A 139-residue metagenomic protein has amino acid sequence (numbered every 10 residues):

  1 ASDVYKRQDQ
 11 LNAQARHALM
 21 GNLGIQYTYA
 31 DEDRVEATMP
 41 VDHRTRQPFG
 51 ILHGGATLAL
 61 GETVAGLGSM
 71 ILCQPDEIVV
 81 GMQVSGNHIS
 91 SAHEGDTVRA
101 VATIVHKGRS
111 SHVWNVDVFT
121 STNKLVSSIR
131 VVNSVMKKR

Functional and structural regions predicted by a protein language model:
A1-Y5: Short, small-residue-biased leader/transition segments that mark boundaries at the very start of proteins
N22, R34-E36, Q83, T97-R99 (+1 more regions): Intrinsic-disorder/low-complexity, polar/charged segments enriched in Ser/Thr/Lys/Arg/Asp/Glu/Gln
N22-L52: Catalytic strand-loop segment that frames the active site of acyl-thioester-processing enzymes
M39, G61, V116, I129: Conserved GNAT-family N-acetyltransferase fold
G55-P75: Active-site helix/loop of acyl-thioester processing domains in fatty-acid/polyketide metabolism, spanning hotdog-fold
I78, I89-N115, F119-S128: Beta-rich strand-turn-strand
H106, N133-V135: A short acidic/small-residue loop/turn micro-motif
